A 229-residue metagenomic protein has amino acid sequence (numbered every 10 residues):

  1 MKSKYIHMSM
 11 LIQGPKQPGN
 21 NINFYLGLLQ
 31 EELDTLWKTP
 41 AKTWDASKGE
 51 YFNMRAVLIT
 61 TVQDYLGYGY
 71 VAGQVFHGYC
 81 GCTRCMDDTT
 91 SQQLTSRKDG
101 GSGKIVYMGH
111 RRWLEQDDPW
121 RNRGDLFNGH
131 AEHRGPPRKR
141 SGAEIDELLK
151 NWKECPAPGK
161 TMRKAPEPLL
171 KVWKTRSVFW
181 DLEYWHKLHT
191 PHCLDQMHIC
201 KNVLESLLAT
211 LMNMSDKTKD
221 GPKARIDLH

Functional and structural regions predicted by a protein language model:
M1-H229: Domain-level cores of phosphate- or acyl-group-handling catalytic modules
